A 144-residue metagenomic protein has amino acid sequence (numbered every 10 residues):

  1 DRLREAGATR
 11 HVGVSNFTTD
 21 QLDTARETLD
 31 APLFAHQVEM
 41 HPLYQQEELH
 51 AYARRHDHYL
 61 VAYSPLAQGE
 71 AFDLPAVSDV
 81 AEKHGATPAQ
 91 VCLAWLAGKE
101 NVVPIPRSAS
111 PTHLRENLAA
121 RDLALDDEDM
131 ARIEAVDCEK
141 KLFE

Functional and structural regions predicted by a protein language model:
D1-E144: Beta/alpha (TIM)-barrel catalytic core signal, keyed to glycine-rich beta->alpha loops juxtaposed to Asp/Glu that bind
